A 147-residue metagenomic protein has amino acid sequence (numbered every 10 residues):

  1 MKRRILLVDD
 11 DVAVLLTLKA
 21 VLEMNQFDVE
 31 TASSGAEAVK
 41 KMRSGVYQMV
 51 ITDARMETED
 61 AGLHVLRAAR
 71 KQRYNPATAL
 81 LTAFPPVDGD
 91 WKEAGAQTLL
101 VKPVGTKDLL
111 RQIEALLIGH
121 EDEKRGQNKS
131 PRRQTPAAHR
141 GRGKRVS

Functional and structural regions predicted by a protein language model:
V12-E30: Two-component/phosphorelay signaling modules centered on CheY-like receiver
T31-M49, K71: Acidic, metal-coordinating helix/loop segments flanking the phosphotransfer/catalytic sites of two-component signaling
K40, A61-N75: Short amphipathic alpha-helix used as the core "switch/output" element in two-component signaling
D53-A54: Active-site residues of response regulator receiver
L63-H64, K71, A83-V101, K107 (+1 more regions): Alpha4 helix (beta4-alpha4-beta5 surface) of REC/receiver domains from two-component response regulators
A79-L81: Hydrophobic/aromatic residues positioned on beta-strands within the core alpha/beta folds
V104-A115, E121, R125: C-terminal output helix
H120-S147: CheY-like receiver
